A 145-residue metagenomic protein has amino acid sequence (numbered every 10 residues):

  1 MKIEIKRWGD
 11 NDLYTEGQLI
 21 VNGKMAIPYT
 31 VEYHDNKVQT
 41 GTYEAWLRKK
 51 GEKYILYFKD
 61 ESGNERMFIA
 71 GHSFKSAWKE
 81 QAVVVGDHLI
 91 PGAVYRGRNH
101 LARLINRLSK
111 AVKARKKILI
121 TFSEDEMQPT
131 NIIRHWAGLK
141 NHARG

Functional and structural regions predicted by a protein language model:
M1-G145: Cell wall/extracellular polymer interaction/catalysis modules
